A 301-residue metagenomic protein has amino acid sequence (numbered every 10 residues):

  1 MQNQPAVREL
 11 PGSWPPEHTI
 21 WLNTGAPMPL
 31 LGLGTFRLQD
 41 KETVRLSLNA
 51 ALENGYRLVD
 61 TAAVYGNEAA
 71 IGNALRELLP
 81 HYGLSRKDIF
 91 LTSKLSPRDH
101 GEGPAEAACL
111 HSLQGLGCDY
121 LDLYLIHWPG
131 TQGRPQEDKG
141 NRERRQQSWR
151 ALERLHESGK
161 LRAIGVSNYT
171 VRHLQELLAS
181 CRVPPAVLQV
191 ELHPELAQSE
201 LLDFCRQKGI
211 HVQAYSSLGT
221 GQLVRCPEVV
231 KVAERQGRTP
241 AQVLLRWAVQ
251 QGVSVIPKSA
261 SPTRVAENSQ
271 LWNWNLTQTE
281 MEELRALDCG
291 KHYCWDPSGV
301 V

Functional and structural regions predicted by a protein language model:
M1-I89, G219, G299-V300: N-terminal binding-site loop/beta-alpha segment at the start of enzyme catalytic domains that lines or forms
E17, L48, E68, G72-R76 (+6 more regions): Generic structural signal for well-ordered alpha-helices, preferentially at hydrophobic/aromatic core positions
L22-N23, G72-R86, L113-C118, L178-C181 (+1 more regions): Acidic (Asp/Glu)-rich catalytic clusters
L31-E42, K94-E102, P135-D138: Active-site mouth loops of central-metabolism enzymes
Q39-L52, G101-L116, R172-L174, L196-A197: Short, acidic/polar
S85-D99, L123-P129, E191-L192: A short, structured active-site edge motif that brings together acidic residues
A105-I126, R154-S158: CE4/NodB-like, metal-dependent polysaccharide N-deacetylase domain that modifies extracellular/periplasmic N-acetylated
W128-V301: Beta/alpha (TIM)-barrel catalytic core signal, keyed to glycine-rich beta->alpha loops juxtaposed to Asp/Glu that bind
